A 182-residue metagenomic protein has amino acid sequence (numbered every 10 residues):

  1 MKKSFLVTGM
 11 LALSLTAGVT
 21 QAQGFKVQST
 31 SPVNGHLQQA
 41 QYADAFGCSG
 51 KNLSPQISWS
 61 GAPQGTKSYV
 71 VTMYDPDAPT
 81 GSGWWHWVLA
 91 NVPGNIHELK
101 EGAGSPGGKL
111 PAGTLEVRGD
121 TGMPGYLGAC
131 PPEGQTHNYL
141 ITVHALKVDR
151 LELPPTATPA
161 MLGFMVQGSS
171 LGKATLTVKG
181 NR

Functional and structural regions predicted by a protein language model:
M1-V7: Bacterial N-terminal signal peptides that target proteins for export
V7-T8, N91: Intrinsically disordered, low-complexity segments enriched in polar/charged small residues
T8-T16: Bacterial N-terminal signal peptides
Q21-R182: N-terminus-centered regions that define maturation/targeting leaders and the start of the first functional domain
